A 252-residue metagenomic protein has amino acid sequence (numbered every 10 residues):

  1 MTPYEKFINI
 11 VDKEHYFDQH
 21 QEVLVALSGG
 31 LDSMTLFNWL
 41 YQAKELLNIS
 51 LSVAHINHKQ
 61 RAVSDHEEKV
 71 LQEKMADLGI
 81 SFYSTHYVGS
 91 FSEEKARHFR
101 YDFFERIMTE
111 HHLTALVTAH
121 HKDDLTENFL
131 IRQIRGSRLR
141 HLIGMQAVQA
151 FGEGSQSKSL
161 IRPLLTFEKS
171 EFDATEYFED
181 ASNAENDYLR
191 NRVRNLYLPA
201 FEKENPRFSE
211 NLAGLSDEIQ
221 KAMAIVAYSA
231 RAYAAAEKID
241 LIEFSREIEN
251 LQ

Functional and structural regions predicted by a protein language model:
M1-N195, P199: Core alpha/beta nucleotide-donor-binding catalytic domains of modification enzymes
Y188-Q252: ATP/NTP-dependent adenylation/nucleotidyl-transfer catalytic domains that generate, transfer, or process NMP-activated
